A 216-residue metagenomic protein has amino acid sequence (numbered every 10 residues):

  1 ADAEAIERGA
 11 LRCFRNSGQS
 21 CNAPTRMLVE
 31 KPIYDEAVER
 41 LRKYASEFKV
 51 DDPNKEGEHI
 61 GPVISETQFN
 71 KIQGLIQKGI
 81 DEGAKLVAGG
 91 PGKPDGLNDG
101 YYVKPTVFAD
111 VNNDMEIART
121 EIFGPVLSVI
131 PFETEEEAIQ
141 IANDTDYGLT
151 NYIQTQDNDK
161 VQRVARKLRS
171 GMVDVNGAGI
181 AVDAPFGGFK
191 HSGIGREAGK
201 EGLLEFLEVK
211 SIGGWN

Functional and structural regions predicted by a protein language model:
A1-N112, V175: ALDH superfamily catalytic-core signature
K49, I76, D95, D99-N216: Conserved C-terminal structural/oligomerization subdomain of aldehyde/semialdehyde dehydrogenase
